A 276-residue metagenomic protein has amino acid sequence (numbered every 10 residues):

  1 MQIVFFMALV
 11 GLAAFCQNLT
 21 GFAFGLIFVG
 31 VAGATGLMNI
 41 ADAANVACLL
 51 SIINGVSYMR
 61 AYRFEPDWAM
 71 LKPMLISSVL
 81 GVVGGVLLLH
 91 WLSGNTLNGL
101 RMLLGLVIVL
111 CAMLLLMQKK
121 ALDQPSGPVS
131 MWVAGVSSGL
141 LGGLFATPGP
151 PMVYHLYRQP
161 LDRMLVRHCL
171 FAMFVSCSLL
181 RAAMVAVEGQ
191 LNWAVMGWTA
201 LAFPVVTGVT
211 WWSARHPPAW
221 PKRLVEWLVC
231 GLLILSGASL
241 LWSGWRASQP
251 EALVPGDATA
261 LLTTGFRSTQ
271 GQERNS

Functional and structural regions predicted by a protein language model:
M1-N18, A23, I27-A41, S57-G139 (+1 more regions): Juxtamembrane transmembrane-helix boundary motif
A14, A44-S51, L170-V175, L233: Transmembrane helix-bundle signature of multi-pass membrane transporters/permeases
T20-F28, L144-V153: Transmembrane helix boundary and interhelical junction motifs in multipass membrane proteins
F28-I40, M152-L165: Interfacial segments of multi-pass membrane proteins
F28-V29, V56-R63, P150-L156, R181-L191: Generic transmembrane alpha-helix signature in multi-pass membrane proteins, especially transporters/channels
M38-A47, W68-M70, P160-A172: Membrane-interface alpha-helices at helix entry/exit sites of multi-pass transporters
L49-V56, L80, A172-R181: Membrane-embedded alpha-helical segments of transport systems, primarily multispan ion/solute transporters
L165-V185, M196-G197: Hydrophobic alpha-helical transmembrane segments of multi-pass integral membrane proteins, especially transporters
